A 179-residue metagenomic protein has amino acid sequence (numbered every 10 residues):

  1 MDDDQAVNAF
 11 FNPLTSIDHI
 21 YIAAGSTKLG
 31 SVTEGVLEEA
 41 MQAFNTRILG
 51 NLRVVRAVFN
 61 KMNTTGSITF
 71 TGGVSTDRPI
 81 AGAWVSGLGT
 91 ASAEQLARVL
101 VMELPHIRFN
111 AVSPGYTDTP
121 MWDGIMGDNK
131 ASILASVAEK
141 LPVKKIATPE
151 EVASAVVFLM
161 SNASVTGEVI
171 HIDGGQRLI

Functional and structural regions predicted by a protein language model:
M1-Q5: Rossmann-fold cofactor-recognition segment
Y21-G30, G174-G175: Conserved NAD(P)H cofactor-binding loop of Rossmann-fold oxidoreductase domains
G30, Y116-M126: Short beta-loop-alpha junction of Rossmann-like oxidoreductase domains
S31-V32, E39-F44, I133, V137: Substrate-binding pocket helix/loop in short-chain dehydrogenase/reductase
A43-I48, L52-V54, T65-P105, Y116: Catalytic loop of short-chain dehydrogenase/reductase
E94, E103-T119, V165-I172: Conserved Rossmann-fold SDR core element
K130-E150: Catalytic Tyr-x(3-8)-Lys segment
K145-I172, R177: C-terminal substrate-recognition "lid" of short-chain dehydrogenase/reductases
